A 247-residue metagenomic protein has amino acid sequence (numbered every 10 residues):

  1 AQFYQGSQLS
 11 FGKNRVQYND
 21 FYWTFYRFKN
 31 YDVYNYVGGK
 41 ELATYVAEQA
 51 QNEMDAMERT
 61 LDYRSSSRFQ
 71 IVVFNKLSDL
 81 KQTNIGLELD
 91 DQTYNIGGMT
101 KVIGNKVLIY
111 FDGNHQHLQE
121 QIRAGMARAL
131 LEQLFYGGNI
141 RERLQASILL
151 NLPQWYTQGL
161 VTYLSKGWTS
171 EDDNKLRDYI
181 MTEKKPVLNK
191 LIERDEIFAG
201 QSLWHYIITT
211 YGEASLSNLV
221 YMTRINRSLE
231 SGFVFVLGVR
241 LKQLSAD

Functional and structural regions predicted by a protein language model:
A1-Q2, G238: Generic low-polarity alpha-helical segments
Q2-S147, P153, S170-E171, L188-N189: Juxtacatalytic substrate-recognition/specificity segment
D90-D247: Acidic/His/Gly-enriched intrinsically disordered linker/tail segments that often contain short helix/coil "MoRF-like"
